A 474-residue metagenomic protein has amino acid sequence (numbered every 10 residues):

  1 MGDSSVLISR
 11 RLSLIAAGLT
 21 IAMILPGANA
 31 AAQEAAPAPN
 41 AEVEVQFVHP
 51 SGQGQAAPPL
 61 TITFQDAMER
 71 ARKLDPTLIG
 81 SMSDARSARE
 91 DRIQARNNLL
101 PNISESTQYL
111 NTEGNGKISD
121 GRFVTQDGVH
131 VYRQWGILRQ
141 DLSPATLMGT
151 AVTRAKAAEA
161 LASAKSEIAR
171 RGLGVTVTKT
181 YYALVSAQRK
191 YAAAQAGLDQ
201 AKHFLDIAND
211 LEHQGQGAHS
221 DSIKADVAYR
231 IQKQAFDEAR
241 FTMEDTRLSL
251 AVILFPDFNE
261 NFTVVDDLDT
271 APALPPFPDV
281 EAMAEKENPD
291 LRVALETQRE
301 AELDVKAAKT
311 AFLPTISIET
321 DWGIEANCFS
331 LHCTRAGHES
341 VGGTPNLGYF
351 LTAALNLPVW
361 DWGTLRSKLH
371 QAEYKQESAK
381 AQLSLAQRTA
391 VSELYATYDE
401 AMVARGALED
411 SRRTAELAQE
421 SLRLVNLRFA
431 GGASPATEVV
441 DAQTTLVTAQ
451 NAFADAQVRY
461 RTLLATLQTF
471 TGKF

Functional and structural regions predicted by a protein language model:
S4-L14, T20-I21, A31-A41, E113 (+2 more regions): Acidic, low-complexity, intrinsically disordered peripheral segments
A32-S106, G114, D141-L142, T150 (+4 more regions): Bacterial Sec-pathway N-terminal export signals of envelope proteins
V48-L60, S106-Q140, V264-F277, K306 (+2 more regions): Small/polar, glycine/serine/threonine/aspartate-rich low-complexity segments that form flexible
M68, W135-I137, Y181, E281 (+3 more regions): Membrane-embedded beta-strand positions in outer-membrane beta-barrel channels/transporters
E69-I79, R86-P101, G136-T153, A164-R171 (+6 more regions): A glycine-/polar-enriched beta->alpha junction
A169-K286, T397-E400, A404, T445-V447 (+1 more regions): Periplasmic alpha-helical coiled-coil/stalk elements that build and connect Gram-negative outer-membrane
I231-F258, R413-K473: Short segments within alpha-helical structural elements
